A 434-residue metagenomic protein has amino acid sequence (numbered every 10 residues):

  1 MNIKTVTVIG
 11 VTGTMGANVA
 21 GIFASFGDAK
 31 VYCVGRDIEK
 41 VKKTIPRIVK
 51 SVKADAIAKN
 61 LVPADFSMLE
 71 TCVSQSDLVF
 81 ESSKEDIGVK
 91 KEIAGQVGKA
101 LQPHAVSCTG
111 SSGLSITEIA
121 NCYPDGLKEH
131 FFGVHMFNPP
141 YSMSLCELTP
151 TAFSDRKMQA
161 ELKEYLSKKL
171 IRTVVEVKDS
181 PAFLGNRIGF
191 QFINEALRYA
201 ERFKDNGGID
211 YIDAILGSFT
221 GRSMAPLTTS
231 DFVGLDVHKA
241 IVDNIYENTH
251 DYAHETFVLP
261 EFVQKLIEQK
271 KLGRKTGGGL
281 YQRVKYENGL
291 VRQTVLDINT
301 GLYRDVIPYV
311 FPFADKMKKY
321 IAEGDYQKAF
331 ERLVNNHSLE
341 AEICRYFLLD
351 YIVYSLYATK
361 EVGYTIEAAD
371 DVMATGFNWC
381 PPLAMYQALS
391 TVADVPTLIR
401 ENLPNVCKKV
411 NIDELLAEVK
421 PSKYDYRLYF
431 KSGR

Functional and structural regions predicted by a protein language model:
M1-R434: N-terminal glycine-rich phosphate-binding loop for ADP-containing cofactors
